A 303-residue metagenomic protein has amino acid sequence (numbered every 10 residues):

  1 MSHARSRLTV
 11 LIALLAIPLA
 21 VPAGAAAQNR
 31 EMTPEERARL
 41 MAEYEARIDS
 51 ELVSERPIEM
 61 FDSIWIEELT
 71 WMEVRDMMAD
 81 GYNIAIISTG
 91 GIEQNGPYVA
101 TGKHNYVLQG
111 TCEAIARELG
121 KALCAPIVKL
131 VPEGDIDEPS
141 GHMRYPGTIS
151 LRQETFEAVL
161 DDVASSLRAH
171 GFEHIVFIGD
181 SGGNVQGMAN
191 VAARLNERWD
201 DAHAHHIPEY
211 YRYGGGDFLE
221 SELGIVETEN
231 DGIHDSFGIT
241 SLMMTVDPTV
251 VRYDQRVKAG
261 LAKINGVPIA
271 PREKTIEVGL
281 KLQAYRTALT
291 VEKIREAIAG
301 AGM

Functional and structural regions predicted by a protein language model:
M1-S6: N-terminal secretory signal peptides that target proteins for export/translocation
T9-V21: Bacterial N-terminal signal peptides
A23-A27: Boundary at the C-terminal end of the N-terminal hydrophobic targeting segment
Q28-V176, D180-M303: Extended, histidine- and acidic-residue-enriched regions that form the cofactor-binding/catalytic faces
